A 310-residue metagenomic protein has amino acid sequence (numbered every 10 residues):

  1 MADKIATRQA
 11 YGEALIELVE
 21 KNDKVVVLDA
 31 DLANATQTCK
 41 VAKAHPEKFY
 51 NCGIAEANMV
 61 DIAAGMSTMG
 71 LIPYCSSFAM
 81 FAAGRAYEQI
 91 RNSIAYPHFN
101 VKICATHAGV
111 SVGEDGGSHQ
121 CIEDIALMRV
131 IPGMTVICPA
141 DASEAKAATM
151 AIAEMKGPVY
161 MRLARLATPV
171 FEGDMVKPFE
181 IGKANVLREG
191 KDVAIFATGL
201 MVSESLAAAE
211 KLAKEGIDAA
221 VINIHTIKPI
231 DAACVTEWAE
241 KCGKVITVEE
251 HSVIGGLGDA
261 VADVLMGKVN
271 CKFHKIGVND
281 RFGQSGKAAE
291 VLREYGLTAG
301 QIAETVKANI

Functional and structural regions predicted by a protein language model:
M1-R162, A167, P178, A299: Thiamine diphosphate
R8-Q9, K21-K24, L32-K43, V112-G113 (+1 more regions): Thiamine diphosphate
